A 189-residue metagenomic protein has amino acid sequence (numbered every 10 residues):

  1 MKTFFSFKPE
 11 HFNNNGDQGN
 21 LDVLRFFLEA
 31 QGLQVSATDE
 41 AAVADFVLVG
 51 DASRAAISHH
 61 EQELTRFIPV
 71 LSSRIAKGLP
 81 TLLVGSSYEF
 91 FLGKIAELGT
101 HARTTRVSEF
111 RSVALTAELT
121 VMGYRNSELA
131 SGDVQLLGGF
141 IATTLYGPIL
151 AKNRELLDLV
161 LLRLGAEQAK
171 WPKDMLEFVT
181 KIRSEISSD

Functional and structural regions predicted by a protein language model:
M1-P69, S73, S86, A151-D189: N-terminal beta1-alpha1 cap of cysteine-dependent amidohydrolase-like domains
N15-D17, R74, T81, E89 (+2 more regions): Broad hydrophobic/π-residue packing in well-ordered secondary structure
V35-T38, T81-V84, E97, M122-S127: Short, hydrophobic beta-strand segments that form beta-sheet elements in well-ordered domains
E40-A44, I75-K77, T116, L136-G138: Flexible, charged surface loops at secondary-structure boundaries
F46-G50, L82, A142-T144: Structural motif
D51-L115: Cysteine-nucleophile active-site neighborhood
G93-L150: Pocket-forming structural segment of enzyme catalytic cores
